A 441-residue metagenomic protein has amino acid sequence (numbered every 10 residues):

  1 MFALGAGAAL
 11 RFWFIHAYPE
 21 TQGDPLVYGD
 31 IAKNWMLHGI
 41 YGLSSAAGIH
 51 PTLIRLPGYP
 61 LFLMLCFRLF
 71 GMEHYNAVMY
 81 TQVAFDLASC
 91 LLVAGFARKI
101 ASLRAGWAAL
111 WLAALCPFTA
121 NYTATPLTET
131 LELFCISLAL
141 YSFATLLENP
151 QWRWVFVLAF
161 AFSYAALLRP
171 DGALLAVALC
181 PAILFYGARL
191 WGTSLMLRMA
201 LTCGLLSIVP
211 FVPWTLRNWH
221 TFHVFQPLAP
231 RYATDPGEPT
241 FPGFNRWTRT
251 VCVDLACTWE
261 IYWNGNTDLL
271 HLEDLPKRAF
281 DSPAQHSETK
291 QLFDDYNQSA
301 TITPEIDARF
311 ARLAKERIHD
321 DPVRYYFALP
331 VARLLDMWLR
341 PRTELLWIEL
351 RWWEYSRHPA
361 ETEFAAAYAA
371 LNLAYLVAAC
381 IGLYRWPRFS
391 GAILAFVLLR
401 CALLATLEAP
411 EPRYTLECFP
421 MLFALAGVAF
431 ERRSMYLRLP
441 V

Functional and structural regions predicted by a protein language model:
F2, A77, C90-L115, L133-F134 (+2 more regions): Transmembrane-helix signature of polytopic, membrane-embedded enzymes that assemble or transfer cell-envelope glycans
A9-F14, L26-P51, G58-L61, L65-C66: Extracytosolic helix-loop segments that constitute the early lumenal/periplasmic catalytic or substrate-binding loops
G23-L26, I54, A77-F85, A108-F143 (+3 more regions): Multi-pass, polyprenyl lipid-linked donor-dependent membrane glycosyltransferases
P57, L61, L69-L91, L110 (+3 more regions): Loop-to-helix entry region of an early transmembrane alpha helix in multi-pass inner-membrane enzymes
N76-A77, S299-A300, A308-R312, E316-L394: Membrane-interface anchor segments at the N-terminal boundary of transmembrane helices in multi-pass membrane enzymes
Y80-A101, L138, S142, V377-I381: Transmembrane-helix motifs of polytopic, lipid-linked glycan transferases
L103, A139-V155, L184-L190, F430-R433: Membrane-interface transmembrane helices that cradle and orient dolichyl/undecaprenyl
P227-T343: Membrane-proximal stem/loop segments at transmembrane-domain junctions that anchor or position
